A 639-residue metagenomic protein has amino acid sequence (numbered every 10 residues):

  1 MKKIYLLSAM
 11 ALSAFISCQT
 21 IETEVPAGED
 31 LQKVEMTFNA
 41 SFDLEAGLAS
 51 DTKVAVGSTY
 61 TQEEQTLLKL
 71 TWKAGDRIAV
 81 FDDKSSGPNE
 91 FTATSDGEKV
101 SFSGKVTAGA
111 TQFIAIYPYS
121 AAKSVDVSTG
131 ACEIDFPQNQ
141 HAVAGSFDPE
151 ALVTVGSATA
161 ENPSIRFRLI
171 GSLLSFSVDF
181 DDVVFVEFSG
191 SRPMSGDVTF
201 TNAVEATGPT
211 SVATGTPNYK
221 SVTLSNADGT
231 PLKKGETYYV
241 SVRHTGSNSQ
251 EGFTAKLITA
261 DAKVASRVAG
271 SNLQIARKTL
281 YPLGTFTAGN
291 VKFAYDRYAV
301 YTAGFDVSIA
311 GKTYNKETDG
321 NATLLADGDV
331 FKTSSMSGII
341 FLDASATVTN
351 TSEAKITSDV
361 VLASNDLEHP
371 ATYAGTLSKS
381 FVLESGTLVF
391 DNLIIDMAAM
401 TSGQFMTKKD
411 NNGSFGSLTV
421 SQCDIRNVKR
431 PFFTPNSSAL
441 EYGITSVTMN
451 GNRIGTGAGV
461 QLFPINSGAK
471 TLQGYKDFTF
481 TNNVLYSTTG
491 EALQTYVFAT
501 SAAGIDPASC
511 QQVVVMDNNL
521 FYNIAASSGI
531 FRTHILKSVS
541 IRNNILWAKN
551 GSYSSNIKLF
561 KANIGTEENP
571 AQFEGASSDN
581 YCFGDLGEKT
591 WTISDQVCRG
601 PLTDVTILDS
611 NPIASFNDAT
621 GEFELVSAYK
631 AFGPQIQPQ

Functional and structural regions predicted by a protein language model:
K2-Y298: Sec-type signal peptide cleavage vicinity
V54-Q65, D228-G229, K256, F305-G328 (+4 more regions): Surface-exposed intrinsically disordered loops and tails
Y295-T349, A628-I636: Acidic Gly/Asp/Thr-rich repetitive segments characteristic of extracellular carbohydrate-active and adhesion proteins
T347-L362, P370-G416, F433-L440: Extracellular beta-strand-rich solenoid/capping regions of secreted or surface-exposed proteins that bind or remodel
N350-S352, T372-K379, A398-F405, R426-P435 (+5 more regions): Short glycine/acidic-rich loop motifs that flank beta-strands on beta-rich extracellular proteins
D359, G386-M397, S414-K429, Y442-Q461 (+5 more regions): Right-handed parallel beta-helix
F560-Q639: Acidic, glycine- and Ser/Thr-rich low-complexity intrinsically disordered tracts in extracellular/secreted proteins
